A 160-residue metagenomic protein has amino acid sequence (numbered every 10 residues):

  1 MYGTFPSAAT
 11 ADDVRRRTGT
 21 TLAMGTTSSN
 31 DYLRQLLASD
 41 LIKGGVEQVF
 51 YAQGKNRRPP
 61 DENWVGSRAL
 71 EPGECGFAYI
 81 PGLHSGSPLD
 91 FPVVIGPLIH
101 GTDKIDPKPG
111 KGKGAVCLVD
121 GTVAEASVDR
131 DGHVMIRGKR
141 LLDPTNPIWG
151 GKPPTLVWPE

Functional and structural regions predicted by a protein language model:
M1-Q35, I42-V49, V123, S127 (+2 more regions): Conserved hydrophobic/amphipathic alpha-helical signal-anchor segments
D12-D13, K55-P59, H84, P97-H100 (+2 more regions): Short, solvent-exposed loop/turn segments at secondary-structure junctions
S29-S39, L70-L83, P97-H100, N146-E160: A Trp-anchored, charged/polar loop motif used as the substrate-binding/catalytic surface of acyl/ester-handling
A38-P97: Acidic, glycine-rich loop-and-strand cores that form catalytic or ligand-binding grooves in diverse globular domains
D61-R68, V128-R130, I136-R137: Short aromatic-enriched loop/helix-cap "lid" or pocket-rim segments at secondary-structure transitions that line
G86, D103-K104: N-terminal helix-rich module
K104-G110: Short loop/turn motifs at secondary-structure junctions and domain boundaries
K113-C117: His/acidic/aromatic-lined binding-pocket segments of jelly-roll/cupin-type domains and related regulatory beta-sandwich
